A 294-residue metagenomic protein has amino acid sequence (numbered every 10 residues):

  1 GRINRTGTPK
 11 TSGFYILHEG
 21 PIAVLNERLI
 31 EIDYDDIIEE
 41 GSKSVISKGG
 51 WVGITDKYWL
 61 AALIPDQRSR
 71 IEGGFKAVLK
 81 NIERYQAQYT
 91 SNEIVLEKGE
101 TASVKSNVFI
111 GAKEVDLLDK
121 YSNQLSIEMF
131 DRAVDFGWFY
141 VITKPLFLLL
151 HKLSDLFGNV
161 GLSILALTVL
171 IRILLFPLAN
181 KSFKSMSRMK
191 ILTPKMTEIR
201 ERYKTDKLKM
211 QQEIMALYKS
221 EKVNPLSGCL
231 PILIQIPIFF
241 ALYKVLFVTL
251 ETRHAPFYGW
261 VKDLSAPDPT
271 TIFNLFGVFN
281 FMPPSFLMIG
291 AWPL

Functional and structural regions predicted by a protein language model:
G1-E128: Soluble non-transmembrane domains of integral membrane proteins
D56-Y58, T90, S103, L170-I173 (+4 more regions): Active-site lining segments that contact anionic ligands and/or coordinate catalytic metals
E97, D131, A179, K204 (+3 more regions): Generic, ordered loop/turn and secondary-structure boundary motif
G99, I173-L242, V248: Membrane-interface amphipathic helices and adjacent TM-edge segments
F109-S163, Y258-L294: Interfacial loop/helix-cap signal at membrane boundaries in integral membrane proteins
S154, P237-G259: Juxtamembrane "helix exit" motif at the C-terminal ends of alpha-helical transmembrane segments in multi-pass membrane
